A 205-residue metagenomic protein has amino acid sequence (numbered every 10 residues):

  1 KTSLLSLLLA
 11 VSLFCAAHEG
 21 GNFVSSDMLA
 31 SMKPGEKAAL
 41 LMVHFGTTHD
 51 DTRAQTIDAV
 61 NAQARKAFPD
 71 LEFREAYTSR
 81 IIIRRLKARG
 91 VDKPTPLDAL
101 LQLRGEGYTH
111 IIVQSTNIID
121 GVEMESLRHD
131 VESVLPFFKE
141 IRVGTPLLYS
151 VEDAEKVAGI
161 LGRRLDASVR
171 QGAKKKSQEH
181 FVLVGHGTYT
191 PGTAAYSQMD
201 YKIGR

Functional and structural regions predicted by a protein language model:
S3: Polyanion-binding surfaces on beta-sheet-dominated domains and ring/shell assemblies
S6-S12: Bacterial N-terminal signal peptides
H18-R205: Extended amphipathic ligand-handling, pore-lining, and cofactor/metal-binding catalytic surfaces
